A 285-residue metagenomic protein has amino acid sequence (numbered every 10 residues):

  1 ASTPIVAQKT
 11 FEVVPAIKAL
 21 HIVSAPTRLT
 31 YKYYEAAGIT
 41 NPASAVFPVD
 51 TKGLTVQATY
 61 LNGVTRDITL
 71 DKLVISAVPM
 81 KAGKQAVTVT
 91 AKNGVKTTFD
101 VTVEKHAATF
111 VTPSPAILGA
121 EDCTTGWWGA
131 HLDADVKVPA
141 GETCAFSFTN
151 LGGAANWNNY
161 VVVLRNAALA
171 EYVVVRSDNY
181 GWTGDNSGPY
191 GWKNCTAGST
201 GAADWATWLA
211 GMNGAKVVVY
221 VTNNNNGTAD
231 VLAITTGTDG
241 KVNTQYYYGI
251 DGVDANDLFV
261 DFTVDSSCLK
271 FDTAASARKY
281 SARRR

Functional and structural regions predicted by a protein language model:
A1-A7, F11, V64-V101: Serine/threonine-rich, repeat-prone extracellular segments and beta-strand-based repeat modules of secreted/surface
V14-A19, V103-A108: Extracellular interdomain linker/stem segments of modular secreted and single-pass surface proteins
K18-V64: Solvent-exposed, low-complexity, repeat-rich "mucin-like" stalks and linkers
I117-G191: Secretory/extracellular carbohydrate-interaction modules and structurally similar beta-sandwich "look-alikes"
A120-G126, G141, G152, D251-R285: Ligand-recognition surfaces built from glycine- and aromatic
G191-V218: Short, aromatic/His-centered strand-loop micro-motif at the edge of beta-sheets
N213-N223, A229-A233: Short tryptophan-centered beta-strand motifs in secreted/extracellular beta-sheet-rich domains of glycan-recognition
T235-F259: Short, solvent-exposed beta-strand-to-loop segments that form ligand-recognition rims of beta-rich domains
